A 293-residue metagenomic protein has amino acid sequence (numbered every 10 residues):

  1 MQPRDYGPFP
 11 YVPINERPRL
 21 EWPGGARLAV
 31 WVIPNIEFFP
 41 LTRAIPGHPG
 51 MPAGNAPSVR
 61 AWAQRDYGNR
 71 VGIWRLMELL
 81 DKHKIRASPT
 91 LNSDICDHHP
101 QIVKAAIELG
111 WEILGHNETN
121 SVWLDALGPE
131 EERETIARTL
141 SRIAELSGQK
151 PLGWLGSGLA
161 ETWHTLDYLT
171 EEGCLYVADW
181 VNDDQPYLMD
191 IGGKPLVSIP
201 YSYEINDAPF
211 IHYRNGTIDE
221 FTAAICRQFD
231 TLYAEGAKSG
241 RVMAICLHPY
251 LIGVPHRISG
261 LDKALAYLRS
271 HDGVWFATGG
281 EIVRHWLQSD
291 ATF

Functional and structural regions predicted by a protein language model:
Q2-V197, T222-I245, L251-F293: Catalytic alpha-helical scaffold of carbohydrate-active enzymes acting on polysaccharides/glycoconjugates
P200-Y233: A conserved mid-domain beta-alpha-beta active-site/ligand-binding segment of alpha/beta enzyme cores
